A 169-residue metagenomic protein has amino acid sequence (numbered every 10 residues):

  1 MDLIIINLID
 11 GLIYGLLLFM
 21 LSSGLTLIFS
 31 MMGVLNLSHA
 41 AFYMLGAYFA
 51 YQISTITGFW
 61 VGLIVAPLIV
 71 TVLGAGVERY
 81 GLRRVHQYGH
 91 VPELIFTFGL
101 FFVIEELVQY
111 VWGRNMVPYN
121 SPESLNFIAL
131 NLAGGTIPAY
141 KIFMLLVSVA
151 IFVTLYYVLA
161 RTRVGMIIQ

Functional and structural regions predicted by a protein language model:
M1-M32, L37-Q169: Small-residue-rich transmembrane alpha-helical segments that form helix-helix packing/gating elements in polytopic
